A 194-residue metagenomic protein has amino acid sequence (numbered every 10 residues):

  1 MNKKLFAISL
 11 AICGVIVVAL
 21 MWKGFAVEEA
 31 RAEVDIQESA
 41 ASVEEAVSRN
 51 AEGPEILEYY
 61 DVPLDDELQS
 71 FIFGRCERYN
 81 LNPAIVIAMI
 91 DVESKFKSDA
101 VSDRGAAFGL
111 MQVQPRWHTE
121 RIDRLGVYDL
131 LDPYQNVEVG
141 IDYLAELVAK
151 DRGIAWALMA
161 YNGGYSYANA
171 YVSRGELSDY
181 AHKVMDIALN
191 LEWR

Functional and structural regions predicted by a protein language model:
M1-G14: N-terminal Sec-pathway targeting helices
M1-N2, K23, D65, S178: Serine/threonine-rich low-complexity intrinsically disordered regions
K4, A19-Y59, S70: An acidic, Gly/Ser/Thr/Pro-rich helix-cap/linker signature
I8-S9, E28, R194: Intrinsically disordered, low-complexity segments enriched in polar/charged small residues
D35, V47-R194: Catalytic glycan-binding domains that act on GlcNAc-containing polysaccharides
